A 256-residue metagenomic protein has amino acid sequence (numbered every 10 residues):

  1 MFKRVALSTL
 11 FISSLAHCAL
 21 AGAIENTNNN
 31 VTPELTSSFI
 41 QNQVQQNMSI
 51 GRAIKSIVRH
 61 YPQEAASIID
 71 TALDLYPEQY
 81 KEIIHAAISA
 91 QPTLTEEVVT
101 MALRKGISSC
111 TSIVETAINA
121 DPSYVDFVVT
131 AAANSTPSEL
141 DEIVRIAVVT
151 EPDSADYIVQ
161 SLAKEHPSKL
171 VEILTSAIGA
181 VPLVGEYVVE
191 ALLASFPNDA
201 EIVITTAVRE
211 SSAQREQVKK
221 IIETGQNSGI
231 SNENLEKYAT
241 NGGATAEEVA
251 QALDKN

Functional and structural regions predicted by a protein language model:
F2-R4, A16-N256: General marker for long, soluble alpha-helical cores
V5-S13: Sec-dependent N-terminal signal peptides
